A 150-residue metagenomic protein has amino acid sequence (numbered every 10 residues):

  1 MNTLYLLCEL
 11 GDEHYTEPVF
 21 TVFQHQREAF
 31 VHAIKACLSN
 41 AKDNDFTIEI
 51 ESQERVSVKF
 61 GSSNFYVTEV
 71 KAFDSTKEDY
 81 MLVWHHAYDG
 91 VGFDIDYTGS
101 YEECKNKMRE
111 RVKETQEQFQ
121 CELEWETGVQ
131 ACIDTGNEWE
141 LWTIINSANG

Functional and structural regions predicted by a protein language model:
M1-V19, F73-F93: Short aromatic-glycine-(Arg/Gly/Cys) micro-motifs in beta-strand/loop hairpins
H14, E28, R55, D89 (+2 more regions): Generic "edge-of-domain/loop-turn" microfeature
E17-A41, G92-E117: Short, flexible N-terminal segments of the mature chain
K35-D79, Y88-F93, E110-G150: Short, mixed-charge low-complexity intrinsically disordered segments
